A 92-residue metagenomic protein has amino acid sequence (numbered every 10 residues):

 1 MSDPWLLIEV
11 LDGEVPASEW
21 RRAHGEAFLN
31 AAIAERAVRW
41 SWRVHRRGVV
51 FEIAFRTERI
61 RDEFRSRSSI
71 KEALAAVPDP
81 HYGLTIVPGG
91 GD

Functional and structural regions predicted by a protein language model:
M1-G48, R59-F64, D79-D92: Short S/T/G/P-rich N-terminal loop/turn motif that feeds into the first structured element of a domain
A54-F55: Conserved aromatic
S69-A76: A common structural junction motif
